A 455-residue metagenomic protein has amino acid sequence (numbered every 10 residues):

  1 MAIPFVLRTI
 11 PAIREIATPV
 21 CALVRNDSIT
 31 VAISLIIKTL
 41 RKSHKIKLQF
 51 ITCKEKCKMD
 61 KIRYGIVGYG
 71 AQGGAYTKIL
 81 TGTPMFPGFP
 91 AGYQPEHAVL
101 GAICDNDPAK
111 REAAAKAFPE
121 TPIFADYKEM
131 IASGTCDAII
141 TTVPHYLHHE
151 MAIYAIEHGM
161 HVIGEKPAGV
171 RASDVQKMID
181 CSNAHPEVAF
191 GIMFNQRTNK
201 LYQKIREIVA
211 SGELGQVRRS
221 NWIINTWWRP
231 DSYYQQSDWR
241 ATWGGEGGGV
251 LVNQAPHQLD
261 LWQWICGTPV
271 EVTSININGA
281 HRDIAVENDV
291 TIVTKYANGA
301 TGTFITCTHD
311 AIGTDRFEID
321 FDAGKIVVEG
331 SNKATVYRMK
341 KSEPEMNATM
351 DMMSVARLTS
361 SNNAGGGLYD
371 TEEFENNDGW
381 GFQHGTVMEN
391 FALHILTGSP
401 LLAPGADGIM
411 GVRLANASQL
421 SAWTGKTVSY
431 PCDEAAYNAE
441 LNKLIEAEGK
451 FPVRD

Functional and structural regions predicted by a protein language model:
A2, T9-A12, I16, V24-R25 (+1 more regions): A cross-taxon signal for low-complexity, glycine/charged-rich
I37-K58: Short, Lys/Arg-enriched N-terminal segments with co-localized hydrophobic residues within the first ~10-30 amino acids
K54, K58, A138, P144-H145 (+2 more regions): Beta-strand-loop-alpha-helix segment that lines the small-molecule cofactor/substrate pocket of alpha/beta enzymes
K54, K58-F118: N-terminal Rossmann-like dinucleotide-binding module
K54, K58-K61, A138-I140, N390-D455: C-terminal helix-rich "cap/oligomerization" subdomain common to oxidoreductases
Q72, V188, Q196-I284, G425: Predominantly a Rossmann-like dinucleotide-binding segment in NAD(P)-dependent oxidoreductases
E120-Y127: Conserved SAM-binding strand-loop segment of SAM-dependent methyltransferases
Y296, A323-A403, V428, A439-D455: C-terminal glycine/acidic-rich active-site capping loop/insertion
